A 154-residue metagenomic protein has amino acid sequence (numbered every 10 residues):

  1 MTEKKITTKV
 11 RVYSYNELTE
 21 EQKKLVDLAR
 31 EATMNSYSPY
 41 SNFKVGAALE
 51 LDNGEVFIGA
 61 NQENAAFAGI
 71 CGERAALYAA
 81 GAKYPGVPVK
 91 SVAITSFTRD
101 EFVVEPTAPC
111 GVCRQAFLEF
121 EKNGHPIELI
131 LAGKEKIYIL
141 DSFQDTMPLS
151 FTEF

Functional and structural regions predicted by a protein language model:
M1-N35, Y84-F154: C-terminal binding/interaction regions
Y37-P39: Short Gly/Pro-enriched turn/cap motifs at secondary-structure boundaries
N42-L51: Short beta-strand scaffold segments in enzyme catalytic cores
E50, Y78-G86: Alpha-helix C-terminal capping segments
N53-Q62, S91-T98: Glycine/charged-rich beta-loop-alpha catalytic/anionic-binding loops adjacent to active sites
A60-R74: Compact, glycine-rich, soluble single-domain proteins
C71, A75, V112-Q115: Short amphipathic alpha-helical face segments that pack within enzyme cores and frequently flank/anchor catalytic
